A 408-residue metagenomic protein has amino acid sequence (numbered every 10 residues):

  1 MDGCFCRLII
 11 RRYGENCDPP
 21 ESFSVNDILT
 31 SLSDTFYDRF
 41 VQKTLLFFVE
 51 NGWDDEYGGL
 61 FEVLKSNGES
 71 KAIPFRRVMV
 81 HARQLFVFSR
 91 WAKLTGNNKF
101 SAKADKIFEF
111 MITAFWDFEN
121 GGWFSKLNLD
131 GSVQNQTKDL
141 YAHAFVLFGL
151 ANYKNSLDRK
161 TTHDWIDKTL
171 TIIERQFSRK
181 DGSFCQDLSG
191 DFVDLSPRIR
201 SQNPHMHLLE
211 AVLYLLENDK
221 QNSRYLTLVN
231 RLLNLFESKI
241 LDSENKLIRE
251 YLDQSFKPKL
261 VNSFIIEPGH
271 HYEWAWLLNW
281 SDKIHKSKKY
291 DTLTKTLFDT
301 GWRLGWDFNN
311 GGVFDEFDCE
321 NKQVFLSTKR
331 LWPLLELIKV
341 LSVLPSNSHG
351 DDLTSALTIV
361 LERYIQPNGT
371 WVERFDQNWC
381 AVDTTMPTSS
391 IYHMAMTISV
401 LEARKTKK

Functional and structural regions predicted by a protein language model:
C4-C6, C17-K408: Glycan-recognition and catalytic cores of secretory/periplasmic carbohydrate-active enzymes
R7, R11-R12: Basic polycationic patches enriched in arginine
